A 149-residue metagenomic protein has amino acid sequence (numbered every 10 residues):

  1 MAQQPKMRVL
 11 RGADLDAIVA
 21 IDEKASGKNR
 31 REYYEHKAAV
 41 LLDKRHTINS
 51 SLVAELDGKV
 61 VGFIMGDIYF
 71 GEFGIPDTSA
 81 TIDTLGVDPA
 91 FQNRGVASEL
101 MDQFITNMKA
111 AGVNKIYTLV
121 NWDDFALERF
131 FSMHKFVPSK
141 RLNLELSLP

Functional and structural regions predicted by a protein language model:
M1-A13, P149: Conserved N-terminal entry element of GNAT/NAT acetyltransferase domains
A2, L119, S132-P149: Terminal substrate-recognition subdomain of acyl/acetyltransferases
L10, L85-V87, V120: Hydrophobic adenine-recognition pocket in adenosine-nucleotide-binding enzymes
G12-A13, A20, K24-D77, D83: Acetyl-CoA-dependent GNAT
V87, N93-T106, M133: Conserved acetyl-CoA-binding loop-helix of GNAT-fold acetyltransferases
S98, A110, W122-K140: Conserved active-site alpha-helix within GNAT-family acetyltransferase domains
M108-V120: Conserved GNAT acetyl-CoA-binding A-motif
